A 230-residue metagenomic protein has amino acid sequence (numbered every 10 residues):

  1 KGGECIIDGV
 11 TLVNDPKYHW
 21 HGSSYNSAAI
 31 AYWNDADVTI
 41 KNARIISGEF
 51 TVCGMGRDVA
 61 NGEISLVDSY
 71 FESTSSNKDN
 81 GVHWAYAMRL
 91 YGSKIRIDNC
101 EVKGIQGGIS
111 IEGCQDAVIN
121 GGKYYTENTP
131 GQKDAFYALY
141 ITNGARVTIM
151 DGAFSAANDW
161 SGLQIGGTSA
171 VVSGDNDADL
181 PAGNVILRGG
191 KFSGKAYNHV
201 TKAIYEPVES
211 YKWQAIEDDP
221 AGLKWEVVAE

Functional and structural regions predicted by a protein language model:
K1, P16-W33, I46-A60, Y70-G92 (+4 more regions): Extracellular beta-strand/beta-solenoid scaffold signature
K1, T39-K41, V228: Short, intrinsically disordered, charge-balanced linker/junction segments flanking boundaries in proteins
C5-G9, V38-N42, N61-D68, K94-N99 (+6 more regions): All-beta strand scaffolds that present successive hydrophobic residues in beta-strands
G152-D159, I165-T168, S173-E230: Extracellular/surface-exposed low-complexity segments
